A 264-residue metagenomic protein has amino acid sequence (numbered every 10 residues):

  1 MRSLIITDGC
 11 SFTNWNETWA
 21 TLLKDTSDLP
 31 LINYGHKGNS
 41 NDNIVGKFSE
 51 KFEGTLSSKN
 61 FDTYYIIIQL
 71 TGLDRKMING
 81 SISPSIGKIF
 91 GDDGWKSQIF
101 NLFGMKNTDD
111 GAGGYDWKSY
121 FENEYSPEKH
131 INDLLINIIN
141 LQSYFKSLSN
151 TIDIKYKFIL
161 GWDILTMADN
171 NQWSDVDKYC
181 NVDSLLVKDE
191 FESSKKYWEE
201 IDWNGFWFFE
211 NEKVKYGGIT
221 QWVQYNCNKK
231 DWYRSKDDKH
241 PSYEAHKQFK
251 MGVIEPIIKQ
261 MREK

Functional and structural regions predicted by a protein language model:
M1-S49, S58-K59, S242, K247-Q248: Serine-esterase "nucleophile elbow" of acetyl-processing enzymes
F52-K247, M251-K264: Alpha-helical cap/lid subdomain in secreted, periplasmic, or secretory-pathway luminal O-acyl-processing enzymes
